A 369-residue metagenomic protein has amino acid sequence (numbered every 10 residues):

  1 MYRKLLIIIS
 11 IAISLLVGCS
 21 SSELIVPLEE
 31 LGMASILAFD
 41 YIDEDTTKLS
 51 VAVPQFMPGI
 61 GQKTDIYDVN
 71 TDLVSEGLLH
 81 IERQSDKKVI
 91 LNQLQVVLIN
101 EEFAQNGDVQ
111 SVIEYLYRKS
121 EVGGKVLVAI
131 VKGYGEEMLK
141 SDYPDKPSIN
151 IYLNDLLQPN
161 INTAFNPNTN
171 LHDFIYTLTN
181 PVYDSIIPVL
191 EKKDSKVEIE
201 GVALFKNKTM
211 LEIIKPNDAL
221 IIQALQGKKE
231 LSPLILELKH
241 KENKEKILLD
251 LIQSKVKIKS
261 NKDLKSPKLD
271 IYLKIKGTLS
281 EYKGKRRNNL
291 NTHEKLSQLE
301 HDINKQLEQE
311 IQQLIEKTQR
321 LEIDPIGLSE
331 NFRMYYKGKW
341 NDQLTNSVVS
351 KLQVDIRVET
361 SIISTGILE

Functional and structural regions predicted by a protein language model:
Y2-E369: Membrane-proximal alpha-helical signals and transmembrane carboxylates
